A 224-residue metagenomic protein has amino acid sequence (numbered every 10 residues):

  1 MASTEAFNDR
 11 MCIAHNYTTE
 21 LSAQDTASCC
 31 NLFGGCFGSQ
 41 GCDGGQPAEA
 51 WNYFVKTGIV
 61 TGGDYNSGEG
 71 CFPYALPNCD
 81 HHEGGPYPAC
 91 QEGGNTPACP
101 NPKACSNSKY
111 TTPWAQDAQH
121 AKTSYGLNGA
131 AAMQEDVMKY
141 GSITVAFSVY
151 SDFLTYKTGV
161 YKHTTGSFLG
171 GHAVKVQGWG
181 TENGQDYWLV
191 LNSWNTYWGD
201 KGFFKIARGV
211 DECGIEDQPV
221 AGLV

Functional and structural regions predicted by a protein language model:
M1-V224: Catalytic-core signature of thiol
